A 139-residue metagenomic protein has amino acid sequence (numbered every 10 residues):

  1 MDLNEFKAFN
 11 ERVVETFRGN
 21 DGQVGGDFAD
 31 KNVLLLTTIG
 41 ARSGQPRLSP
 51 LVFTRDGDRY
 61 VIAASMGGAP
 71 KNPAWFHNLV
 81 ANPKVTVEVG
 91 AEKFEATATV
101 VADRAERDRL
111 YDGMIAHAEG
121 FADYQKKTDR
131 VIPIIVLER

Functional and structural regions predicted by a protein language model:
M1-A29: Extreme N-terminal tail/first-helix region
M1-N10, T38-G40, N82-E95: N-terminal short leaders/motifs
R18-N20, D30-L36, A118: Short Pro/Gly-enriched beta-strand edge/turn motifs at strand-loop
F28-K31, Q125-D129: Short coil/turn segments at secondary-structure boundaries
K31-G67: Short beta-strand segments
V33, V131-I134: Short hydrophobic/aromatic beta-strand or adjacent loop that forms the aromatic wall/cage of a ligand/substrate-binding
L36, I135-R139: Short beta-strand element of the conserved SAM-dependent methyltransferase core
M66-F121, K127-V131, R139: Short, structured beta-strand-loop surface elements
